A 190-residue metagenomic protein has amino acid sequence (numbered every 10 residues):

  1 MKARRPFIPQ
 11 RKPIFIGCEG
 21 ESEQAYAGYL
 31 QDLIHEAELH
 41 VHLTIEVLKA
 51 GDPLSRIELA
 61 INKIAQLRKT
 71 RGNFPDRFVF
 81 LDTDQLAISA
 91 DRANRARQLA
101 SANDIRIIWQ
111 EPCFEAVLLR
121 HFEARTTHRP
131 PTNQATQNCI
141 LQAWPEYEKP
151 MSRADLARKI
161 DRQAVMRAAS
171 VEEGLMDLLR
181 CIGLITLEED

Functional and structural regions predicted by a protein language model:
M1-F15, Q24-K49, I61-D190: C-terminal accessory helical subdomains adjacent to catalytic cores in phosphodiester- and nucleotide-handling enzymes
E19-G20: Helix N-cap/beta->alpha junction signal
A50-I57: Eukaryotic endosomal/vacuolar membrane-trafficking regulators centered on PX-domain-mediated PI3P pathways
